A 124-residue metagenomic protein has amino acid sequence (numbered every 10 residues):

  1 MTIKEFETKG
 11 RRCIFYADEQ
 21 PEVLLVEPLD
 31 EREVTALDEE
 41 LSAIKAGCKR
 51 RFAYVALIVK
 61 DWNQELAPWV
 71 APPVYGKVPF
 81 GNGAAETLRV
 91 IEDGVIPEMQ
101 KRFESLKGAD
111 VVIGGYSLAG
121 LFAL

Functional and structural regions predicted by a protein language model:
M1-L124: Non-catalytic cap/lid and distal C-terminal segments of serine-dependent acyl enzymes
